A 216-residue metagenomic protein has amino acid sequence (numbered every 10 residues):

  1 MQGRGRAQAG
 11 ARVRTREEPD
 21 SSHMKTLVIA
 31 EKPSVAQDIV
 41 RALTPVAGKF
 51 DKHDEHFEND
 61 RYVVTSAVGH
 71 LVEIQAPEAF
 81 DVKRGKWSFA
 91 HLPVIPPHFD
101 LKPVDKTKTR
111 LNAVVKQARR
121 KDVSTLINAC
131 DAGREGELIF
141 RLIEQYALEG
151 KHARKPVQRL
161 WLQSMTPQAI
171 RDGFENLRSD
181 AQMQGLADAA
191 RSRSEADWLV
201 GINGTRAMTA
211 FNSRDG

Functional and structural regions predicted by a protein language model:
R4-R6, E17-F211: Intrinsically disordered, low-complexity regulatory segments
